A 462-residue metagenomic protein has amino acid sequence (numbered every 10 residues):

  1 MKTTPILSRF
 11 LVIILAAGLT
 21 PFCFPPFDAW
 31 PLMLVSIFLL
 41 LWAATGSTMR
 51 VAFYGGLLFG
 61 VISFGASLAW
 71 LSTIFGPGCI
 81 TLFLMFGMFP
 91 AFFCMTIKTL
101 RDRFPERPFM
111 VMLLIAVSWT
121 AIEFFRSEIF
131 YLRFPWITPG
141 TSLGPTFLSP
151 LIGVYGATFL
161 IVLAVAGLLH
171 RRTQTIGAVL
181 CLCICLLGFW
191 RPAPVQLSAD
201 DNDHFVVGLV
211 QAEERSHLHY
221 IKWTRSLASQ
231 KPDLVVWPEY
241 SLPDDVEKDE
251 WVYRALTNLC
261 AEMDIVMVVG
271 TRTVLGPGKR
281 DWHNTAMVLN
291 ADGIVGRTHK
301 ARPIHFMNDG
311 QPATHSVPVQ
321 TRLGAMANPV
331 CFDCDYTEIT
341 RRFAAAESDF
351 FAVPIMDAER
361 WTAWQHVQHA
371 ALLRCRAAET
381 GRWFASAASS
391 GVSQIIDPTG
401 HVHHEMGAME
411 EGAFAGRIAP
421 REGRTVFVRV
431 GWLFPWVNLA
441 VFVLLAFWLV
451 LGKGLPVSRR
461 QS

Functional and structural regions predicted by a protein language model:
K2-Q196, W361-T362, L373-R376, I396 (+2 more regions): Membrane-embedded alpha-helical bundles of multi-pass enzymes that act on lipidic or dolichyl-linked glycan substrates
P21-F24, M95, L209, A286-V288 (+4 more regions): Conserved hydrophobic/aromatic beta-strand scaffold that supports enzyme active sites
F24-L39, L57, S63-L68, Q211 (+3 more regions): Short, conserved active-site loops that position catalytic residues or coordinate cofactors/metal ions across diverse
L71, F75-P77, S118, S127-G156 (+4 more regions): Active-site catalytic loop in hydrolytic enzyme cores
F86-F89, A116, L234, K248-V269 (+3 more regions): CN hydrolase (nitrilase-like) catalytic-core segments centered on the catalytic cysteine and neighboring Lys/Glu
F93, I97, I221-R225, S316 (+1 more regions): Generic structural signal for well-ordered alpha-helices, preferentially at hydrophobic/aromatic core positions
R191-G310, V319-R322, N328, F332: Soluble catalytic regions of membrane-associated enzymes that act on cell-envelope and secretory-pathway components
S458-S462: Cytoplasmic C-terminal tails of single-pass
